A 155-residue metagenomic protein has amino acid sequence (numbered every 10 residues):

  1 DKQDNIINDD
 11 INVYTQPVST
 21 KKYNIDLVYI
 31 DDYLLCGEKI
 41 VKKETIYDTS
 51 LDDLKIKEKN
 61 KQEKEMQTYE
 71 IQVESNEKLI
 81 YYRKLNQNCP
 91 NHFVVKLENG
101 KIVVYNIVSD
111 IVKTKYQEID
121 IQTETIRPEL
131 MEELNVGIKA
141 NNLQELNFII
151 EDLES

Functional and structural regions predicted by a protein language model:
D1-I80: N-terminal, intrinsically disordered, polar/charged segments of Gram-positive cell-envelope systems that serve as
T45-Y47, N91-H92, E133-K139: Second-shell loop/turn segments in exported
E70-I71, H92-V94: Short, surface-exposed charged micro-motifs
V73-E74, K96-E98: Generic beta-strand structural signal
S75, R83-N86, N106-V108, Q144 (+1 more regions): A mature extracytoplasmic/lumenal domain signature
E77-Y81, G100-V103: Hydrophobic residues embedded in beta-strands of well-ordered beta-sheets
E98-N135: Flexible, solvent-exposed short loops/turns enriched in glycine
Q122-S155: C-terminal partner/receptor-binding element of secreted or periplasmic proteins
